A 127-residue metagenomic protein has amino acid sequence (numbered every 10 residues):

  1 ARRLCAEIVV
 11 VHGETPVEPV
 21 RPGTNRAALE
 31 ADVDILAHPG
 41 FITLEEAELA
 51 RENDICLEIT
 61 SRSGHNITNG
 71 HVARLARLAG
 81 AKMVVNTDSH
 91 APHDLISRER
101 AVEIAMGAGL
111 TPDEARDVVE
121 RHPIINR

Functional and structural regions predicted by a protein language model:
A1-I59: Extended substrate/RNA-proximal surfaces in nucleic-acid metabolism proteins
E14, S63, H90: Catalytic metal-binding/acid-base residues of hydrolase active sites
R21-N25, E46-R51, I67-R77, P92-M106: Histidine/acidic-residue-rich catalytic or RNA/ligand-binding cores of hydrolases and nuclease-related proteins
D34, K82-V84, D113: Hydrophobic "anchor" residues on beta-strands that sit immediately upstream of conserved functional sites
I55, A81, L110: Short phosphate-binding/catalytic loops that engage adenosine nucleotides
T60-R62, K82: A polyampholytic, Gly/Pro-enriched intrinsically disordered region
A81-L95: Short acidic/histidine-rich active-site segments
E99-R127: Mid-to-C-terminal alpha-helical segments outside catalytic/metal-binding sites
